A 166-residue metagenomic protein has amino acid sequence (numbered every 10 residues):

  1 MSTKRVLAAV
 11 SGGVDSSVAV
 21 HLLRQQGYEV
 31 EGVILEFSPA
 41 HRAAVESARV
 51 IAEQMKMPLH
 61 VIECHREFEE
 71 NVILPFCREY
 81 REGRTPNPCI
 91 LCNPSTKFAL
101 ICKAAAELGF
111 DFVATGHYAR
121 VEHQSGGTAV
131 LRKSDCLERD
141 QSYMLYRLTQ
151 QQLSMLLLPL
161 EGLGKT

Functional and structural regions predicted by a protein language model:
M1-R147, L157, L163-T166: ATP-dependent adenylation/nucleotidyltransferase module used to activate substrates
Q150: Gly-rich Lys/Arg/Thr-decorated short loops/hinges at beta-loop-alpha junctions or inter-strand turns that position
S154: Short, glycine-/aromatic-enriched active-site segment of Class I SAM-dependent methyltransferases
